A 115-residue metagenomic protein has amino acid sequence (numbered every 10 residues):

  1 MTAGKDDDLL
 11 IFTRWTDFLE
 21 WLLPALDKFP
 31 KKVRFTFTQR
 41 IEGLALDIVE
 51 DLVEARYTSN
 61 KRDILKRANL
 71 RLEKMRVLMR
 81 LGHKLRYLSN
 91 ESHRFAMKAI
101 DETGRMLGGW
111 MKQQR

Functional and structural regions predicted by a protein language model:
M1-R115: Amphipathic alpha-helical assembly/interaction segments
